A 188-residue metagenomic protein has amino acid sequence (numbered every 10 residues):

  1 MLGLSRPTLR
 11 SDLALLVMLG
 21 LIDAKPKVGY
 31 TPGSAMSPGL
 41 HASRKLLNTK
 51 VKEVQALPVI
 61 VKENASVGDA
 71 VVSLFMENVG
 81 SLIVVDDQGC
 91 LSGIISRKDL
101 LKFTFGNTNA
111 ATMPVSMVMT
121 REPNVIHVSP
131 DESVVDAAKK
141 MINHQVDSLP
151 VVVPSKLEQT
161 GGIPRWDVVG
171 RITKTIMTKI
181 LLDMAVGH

Functional and structural regions predicted by a protein language model:
M1-A24: N-terminal helix-turn-helix
T8, V61-K62, G80-I94, H127-S129 (+1 more regions): Cytosolic beta-strand hydrophobic patch enriched in CBS
M18, F75-M76, I142-N143: The C-terminal cap of the DNA-recognition helix in HTH/winged-HTH DNA-binding domains, marking the helix-to-coil
D23, V28-A35: Minor-groove-contacting beta-hairpin "wing" of winged helix-turn-helix DNA-binding domains
K27, M76-V79, R97, K174: ATP/adenylate-binding site constellation spanning eukaryotic-like Ser/Thr protein kinases, ABC-transporter
S34-A56, S96-V146, T160-H188: Tandem CBS (Bateman) regulatory domains
L46-M76: Amphipathic alpha-helical dimerization/coiled-coil segments that flank or bridge DNA-binding/regulatory modules
